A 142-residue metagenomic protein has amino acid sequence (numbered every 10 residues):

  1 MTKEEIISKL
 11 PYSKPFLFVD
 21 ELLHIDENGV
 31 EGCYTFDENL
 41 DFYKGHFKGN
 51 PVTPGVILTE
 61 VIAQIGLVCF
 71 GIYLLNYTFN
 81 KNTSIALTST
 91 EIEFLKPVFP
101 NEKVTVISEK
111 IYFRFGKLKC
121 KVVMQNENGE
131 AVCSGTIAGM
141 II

Functional and structural regions predicted by a protein language model:
M1-I7, E102-V106: Short Pro/Gly-enriched beta-strand edge/turn motifs at strand-loop
I6-E21, S89: Flexible, low-complexity linker/boundary loops enriched in proline and small hydrophobic residues that flank enzymatic
I7, G49, F94-K96: Beta-strand-rich interaction surfaces with strong enrichment in secreted/lumenal proteins
K14-T53: Catalytic strand-loop segment that frames the active site of acyl-thioester-processing enzymes
F16-F18, A86, V104, L118: Hydrophobic core residues within well-ordered beta-strands of beta-rich domains
G45-V68, A86-L87: Compact, glycine-rich, soluble single-domain proteins
L67-I107: Hydrophobic beta-strand-centered segment that forms part of the acyl-chain substrate-binding groove
V98-E102, I107-I142: HotDog/MaoC-like acyl-thioester-processing domains
